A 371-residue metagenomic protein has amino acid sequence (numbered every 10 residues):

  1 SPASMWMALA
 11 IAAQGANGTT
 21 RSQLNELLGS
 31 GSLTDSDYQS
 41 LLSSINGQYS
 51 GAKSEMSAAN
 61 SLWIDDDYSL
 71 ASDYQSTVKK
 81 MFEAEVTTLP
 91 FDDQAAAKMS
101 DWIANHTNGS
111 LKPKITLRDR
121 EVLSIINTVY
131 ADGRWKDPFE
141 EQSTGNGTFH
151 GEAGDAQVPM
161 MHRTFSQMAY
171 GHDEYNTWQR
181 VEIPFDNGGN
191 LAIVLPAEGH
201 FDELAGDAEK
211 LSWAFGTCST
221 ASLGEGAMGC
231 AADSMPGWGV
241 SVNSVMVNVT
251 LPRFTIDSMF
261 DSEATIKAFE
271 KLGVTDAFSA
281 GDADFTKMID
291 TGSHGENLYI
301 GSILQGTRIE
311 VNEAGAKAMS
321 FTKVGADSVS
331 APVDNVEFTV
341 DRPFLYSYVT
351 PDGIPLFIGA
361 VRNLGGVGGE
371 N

Functional and structural regions predicted by a protein language model:
S1-L24, N105, S330-V333, A360-V361 (+1 more regions): Flexible propeptides and autoinhibitory/regulatory segments associated with cysteine proteases
A3, A12-Q14, G18-R21, N25-S30 (+2 more regions): Composition-driven recognition of low-complexity segments enriched in small/aliphatic/hydroxylated residues
G18-L24, H200-L204, S258-D261, M319-S320 (+2 more regions): Extracytoplasmic/secreted cell-surface and envelope-processing proteins
S22-Q23, S30-S40, T217-A221, A227-M228: Beta-strand-rich assembly/attachment modules of structural machines
L24-G29, F139-T148, D202-A214: Short Gly/aromatic-enriched secondary-structure transition segments
S36-G199, E225, A231-P332: Non-catalytic, conformational "gating/processing" segments within enzyme and secreted inhibitor domains
Y68, S212-W213, N371: Soluble, non-membrane globular domain cores that form compact, hydrophobic packing and curved binding surfaces
I125, Y175-P196, P332-E370: Extended hydrophobic
